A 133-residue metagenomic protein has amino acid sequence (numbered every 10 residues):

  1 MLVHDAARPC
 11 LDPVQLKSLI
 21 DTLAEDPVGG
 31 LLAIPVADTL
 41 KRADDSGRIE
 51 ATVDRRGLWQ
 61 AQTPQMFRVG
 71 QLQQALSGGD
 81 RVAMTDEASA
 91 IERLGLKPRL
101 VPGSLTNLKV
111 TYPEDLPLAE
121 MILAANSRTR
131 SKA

Functional and structural regions predicted by a protein language model:
M1-L2: Short aromatic/hydrophobic "clamp" motif used to bind/position activated sugar donors
D5: Substrate/cofactor-recognition hotspot
R8-C10, L108-K109: Short, small-residue-enriched loops and turns at beta-alpha junctions that line or gate enzyme active sites
C10-V101, K132-A133: Conserved core of the sugar-phosphate nucleotidyltransferase
D38-L40, T106-K109: A short acidic, often aromatic-flanked loop/helix-cap motif at beta-alpha or helix-coil junctions that lines enzyme
E50, R99-L108, M121-I122: Short, charged low-complexity intrinsically disordered segments located at boundaries of structured domains
D86-A88, L105-T106, D115-A133: SAM-dependent methyltransferases
